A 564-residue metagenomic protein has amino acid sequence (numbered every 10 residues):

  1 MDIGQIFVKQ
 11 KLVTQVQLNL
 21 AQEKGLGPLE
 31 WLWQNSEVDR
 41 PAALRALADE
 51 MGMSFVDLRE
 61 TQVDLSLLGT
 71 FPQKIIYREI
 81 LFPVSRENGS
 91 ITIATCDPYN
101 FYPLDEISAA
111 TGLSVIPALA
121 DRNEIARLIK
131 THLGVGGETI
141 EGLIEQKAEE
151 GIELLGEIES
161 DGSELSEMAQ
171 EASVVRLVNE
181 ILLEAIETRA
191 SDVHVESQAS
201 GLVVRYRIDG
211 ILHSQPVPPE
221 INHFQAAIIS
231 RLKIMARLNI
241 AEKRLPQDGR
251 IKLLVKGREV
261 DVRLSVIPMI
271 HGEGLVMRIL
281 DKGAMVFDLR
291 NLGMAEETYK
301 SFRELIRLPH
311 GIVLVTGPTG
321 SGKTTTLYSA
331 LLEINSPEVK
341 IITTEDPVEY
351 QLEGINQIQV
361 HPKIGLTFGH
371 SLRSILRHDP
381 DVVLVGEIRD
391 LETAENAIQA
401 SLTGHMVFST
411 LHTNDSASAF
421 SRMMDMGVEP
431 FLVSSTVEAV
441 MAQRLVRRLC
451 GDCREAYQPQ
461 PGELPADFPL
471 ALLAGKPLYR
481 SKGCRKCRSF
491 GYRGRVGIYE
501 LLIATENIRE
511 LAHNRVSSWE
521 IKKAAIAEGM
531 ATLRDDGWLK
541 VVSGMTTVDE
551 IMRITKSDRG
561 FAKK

Functional and structural regions predicted by a protein language model:
M1-I6, K24-P28, G151: Short, solvent-exposed linear patches
M1-L12, G560-K564: Generic start-of-chain signal for non-secretory N-termini
I3, A43, P103-E106, I125-L128 (+4 more regions): Hydrophobic side chains in well-ordered alpha-helices
Q5, K9, L29-L113, Q247-I267: Polyanionic, low-complexity intrinsically disordered segments
V16-Q22: Short, recurring structural edge motifs at helix starts
D57-E60, E124-E180: Charged, low-hydrophobicity low-complexity segments
T92-I140, E296-I306: Short glycine/Trp-rich loop-beta-loop segment that forms part of the substrate-binding cleft
E167-E184, T188-K564: Short, flexible helix-loop junctions that flank or precede catalytic/ligand sites
